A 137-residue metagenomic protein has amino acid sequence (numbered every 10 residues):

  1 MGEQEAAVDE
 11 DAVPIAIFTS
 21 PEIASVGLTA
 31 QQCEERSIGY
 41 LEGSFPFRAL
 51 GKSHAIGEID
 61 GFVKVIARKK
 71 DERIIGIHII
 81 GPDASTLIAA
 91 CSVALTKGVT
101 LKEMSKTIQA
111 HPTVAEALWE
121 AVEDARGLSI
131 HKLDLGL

Functional and structural regions predicted by a protein language model:
M1-A6, V13, F18-L137: Flexible, glycine-rich terminal cap/loop adjacent to redox cofactors in electron-transfer oxidoreductases
